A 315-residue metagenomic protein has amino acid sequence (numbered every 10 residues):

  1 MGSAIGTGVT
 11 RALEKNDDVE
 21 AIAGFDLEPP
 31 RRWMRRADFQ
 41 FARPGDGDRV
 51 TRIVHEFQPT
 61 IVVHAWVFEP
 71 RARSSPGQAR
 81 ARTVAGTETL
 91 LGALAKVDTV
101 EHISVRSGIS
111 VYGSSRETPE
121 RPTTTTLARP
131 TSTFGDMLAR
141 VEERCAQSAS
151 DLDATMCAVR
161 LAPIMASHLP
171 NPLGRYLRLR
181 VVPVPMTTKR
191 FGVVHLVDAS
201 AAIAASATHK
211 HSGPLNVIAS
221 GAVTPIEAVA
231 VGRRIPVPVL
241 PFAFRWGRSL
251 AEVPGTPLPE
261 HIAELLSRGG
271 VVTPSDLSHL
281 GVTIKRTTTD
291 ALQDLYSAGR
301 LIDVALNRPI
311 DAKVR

Functional and structural regions predicted by a protein language model:
M1-D18: N-terminal Rossmann NAD(P)H-binding glycine-rich loop of SDR-like oxidoreductase domains
F25, A65-W66, I103-I109, V159-L161: SDR active-site strand-loop-helix element
R43-G86: NAD(P)H-binding glycine-rich loop region in Rossmannoid oxidoreductase-like domains and their noncatalytic homologs
R80-T87, S104, M137-L138, G192: Short alpha-helix in the Rossmann-fold core of NAD(P)-dependent oxidoreductases
E88-T133: Conserved Rossmann-fold NAD(P)-dependent oxidoreductase catalytic core, especially the SDR/UDP-sugar
R116-A158, P163, V184: Catalytic helix-loop patch of NAD(P)-dependent Rossmann-fold dehydrogenases
S148-G192, L196: NAD(P)-dependent short-chain dehydrogenase/reductase
S200-E260, P274, D294-R315: Mid/C-terminal beta-alpha module of Rossmann-like enzyme folds, strongest in SDR-family dehydrogenases/epimerases
